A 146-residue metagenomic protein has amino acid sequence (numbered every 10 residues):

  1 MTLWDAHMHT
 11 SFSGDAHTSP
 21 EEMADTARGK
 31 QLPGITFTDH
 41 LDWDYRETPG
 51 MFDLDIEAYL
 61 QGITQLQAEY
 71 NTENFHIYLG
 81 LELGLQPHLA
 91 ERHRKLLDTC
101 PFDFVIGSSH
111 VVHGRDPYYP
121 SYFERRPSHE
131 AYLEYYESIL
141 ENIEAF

Functional and structural regions predicted by a protein language model:
M1-P87, L97, D103: An N-terminally biased module of ancient metal coordination in phosphate/nucleic-acid-related enzymes
F12-G14, T99, G107-F146: Domain-core and long-helix interface of multi-subunit machines
A90: A short acidic (Asp/Glu
H93: Active-site phosphate-binding/coordination module
